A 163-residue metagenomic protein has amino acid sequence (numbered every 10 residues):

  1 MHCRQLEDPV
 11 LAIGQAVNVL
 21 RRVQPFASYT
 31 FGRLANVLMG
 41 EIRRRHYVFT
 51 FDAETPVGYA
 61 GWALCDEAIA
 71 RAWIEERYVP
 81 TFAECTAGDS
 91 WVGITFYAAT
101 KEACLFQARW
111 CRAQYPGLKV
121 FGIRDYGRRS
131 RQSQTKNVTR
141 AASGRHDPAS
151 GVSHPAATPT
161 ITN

Functional and structural regions predicted by a protein language model:
M1-L34, P159: Short amphipathic alpha-helix that is part of the acyltransferase structural core
L20, L38-E41, W110-Y115: Hydrophobic, Leu/Ile/Phe/Ala-enriched alpha-helical segments that form helix-helix packing faces
N36-D52, C65-A68: A short helix-loop-beta-strand connector motif used in the catalytic cores of GNAT acetyltransferases and, in some
F51-T55, D125-R128: Short, flexible beta-strand-to-coil junctions
E54-A60, W91: Glycine-rich phosphate/pyrophosphate-binding loop shared by adenosine-nucleotide-utilizing enzymes
A60, L64, K119-N163: Active-site/acyl-donor-binding loops of N-acyltransferases
I69-A142: Acyl-donor binding region in acyl/amide transferases
